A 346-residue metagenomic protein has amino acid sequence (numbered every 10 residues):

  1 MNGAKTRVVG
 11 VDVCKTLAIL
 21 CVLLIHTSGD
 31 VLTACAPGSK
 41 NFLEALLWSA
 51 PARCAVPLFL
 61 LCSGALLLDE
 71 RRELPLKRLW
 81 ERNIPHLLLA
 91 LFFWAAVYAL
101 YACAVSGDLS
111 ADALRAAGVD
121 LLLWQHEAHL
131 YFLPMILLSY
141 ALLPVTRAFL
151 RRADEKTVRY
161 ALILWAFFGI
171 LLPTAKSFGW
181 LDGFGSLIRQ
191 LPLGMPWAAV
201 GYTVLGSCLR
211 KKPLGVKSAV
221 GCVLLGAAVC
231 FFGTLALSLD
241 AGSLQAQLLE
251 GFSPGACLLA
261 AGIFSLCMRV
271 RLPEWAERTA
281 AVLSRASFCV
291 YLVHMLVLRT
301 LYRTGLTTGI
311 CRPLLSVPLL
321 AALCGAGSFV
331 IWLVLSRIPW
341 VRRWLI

Functional and structural regions predicted by a protein language model:
M1-L171, T308-I346: Membrane-cytosol interface segments of multi-pass membrane proteins, especially ER/Golgi lipid-handling enzymes
L20-T27, A95, I163-S177, L224-S238 (+1 more regions): Aromatic-anchored segments of alpha-helical transmembrane domains
V31-C35, A104, T174-G183, G233-L244 (+1 more regions): Juxtamembrane "helix-exit" motif on the non-cytosolic side of transmembrane helices
E44-V56, D120-M135, K176-G201, T234-G262: Interfacial loop-to-helix transition and helix-capping segments at the boundaries of transmembrane helices
F149-I163, K211-C230: Hydrophobic alpha-helical segments of polytopic membrane proteins
T157-P213: Loop-centered beta-sheet repeat module
L214-R278: Alpha-helical transmembrane segments and terminal signal-anchor/GPI-anchor hydrophobic tails, characterized by long
P273-G305, G309, V317: C-terminal hydrophobic structural anchor segments that stabilize assembly/packing rather than catalytic chemistry
